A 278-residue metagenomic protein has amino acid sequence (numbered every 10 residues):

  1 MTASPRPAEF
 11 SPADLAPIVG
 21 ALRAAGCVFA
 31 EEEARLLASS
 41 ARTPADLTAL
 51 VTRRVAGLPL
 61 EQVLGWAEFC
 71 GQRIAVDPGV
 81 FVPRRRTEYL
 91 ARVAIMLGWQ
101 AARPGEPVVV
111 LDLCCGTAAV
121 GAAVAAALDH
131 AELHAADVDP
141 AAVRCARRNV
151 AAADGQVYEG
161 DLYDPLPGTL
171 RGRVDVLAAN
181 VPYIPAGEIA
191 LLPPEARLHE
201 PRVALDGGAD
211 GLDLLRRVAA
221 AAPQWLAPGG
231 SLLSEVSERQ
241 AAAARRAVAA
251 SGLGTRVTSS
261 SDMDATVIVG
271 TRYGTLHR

Functional and structural regions predicted by a protein language model:
M1-V28: Non-catalytic nucleic-acid substrate-recognition regions in nucleic-acid-modifying enzymes
T2, V28-L97: Conserved AdoMet
L22, G98, V150, A222 (+1 more regions): Conserved hydrophobic residues forming the short capping helix/wall of the S-adenosyl-L-methionine
L37, G57, T87, V120 (+6 more regions): Residue-level signal for inorganic ion chemistry
Y89-L191: Conserved SAM/SAH cofactor-binding pocket of Class I
V181-L214: Mobile active-site "lid"/loop adjacent to the S-adenosyl-L-methionine
A209-R272: Conserved Class I SAM-dependent methyltransferase catalytic core
Y273-R278: Flexible, glycine-/basic-rich loop-and-beta segments that form/coincide with the SAM-dependent methyltransferase
